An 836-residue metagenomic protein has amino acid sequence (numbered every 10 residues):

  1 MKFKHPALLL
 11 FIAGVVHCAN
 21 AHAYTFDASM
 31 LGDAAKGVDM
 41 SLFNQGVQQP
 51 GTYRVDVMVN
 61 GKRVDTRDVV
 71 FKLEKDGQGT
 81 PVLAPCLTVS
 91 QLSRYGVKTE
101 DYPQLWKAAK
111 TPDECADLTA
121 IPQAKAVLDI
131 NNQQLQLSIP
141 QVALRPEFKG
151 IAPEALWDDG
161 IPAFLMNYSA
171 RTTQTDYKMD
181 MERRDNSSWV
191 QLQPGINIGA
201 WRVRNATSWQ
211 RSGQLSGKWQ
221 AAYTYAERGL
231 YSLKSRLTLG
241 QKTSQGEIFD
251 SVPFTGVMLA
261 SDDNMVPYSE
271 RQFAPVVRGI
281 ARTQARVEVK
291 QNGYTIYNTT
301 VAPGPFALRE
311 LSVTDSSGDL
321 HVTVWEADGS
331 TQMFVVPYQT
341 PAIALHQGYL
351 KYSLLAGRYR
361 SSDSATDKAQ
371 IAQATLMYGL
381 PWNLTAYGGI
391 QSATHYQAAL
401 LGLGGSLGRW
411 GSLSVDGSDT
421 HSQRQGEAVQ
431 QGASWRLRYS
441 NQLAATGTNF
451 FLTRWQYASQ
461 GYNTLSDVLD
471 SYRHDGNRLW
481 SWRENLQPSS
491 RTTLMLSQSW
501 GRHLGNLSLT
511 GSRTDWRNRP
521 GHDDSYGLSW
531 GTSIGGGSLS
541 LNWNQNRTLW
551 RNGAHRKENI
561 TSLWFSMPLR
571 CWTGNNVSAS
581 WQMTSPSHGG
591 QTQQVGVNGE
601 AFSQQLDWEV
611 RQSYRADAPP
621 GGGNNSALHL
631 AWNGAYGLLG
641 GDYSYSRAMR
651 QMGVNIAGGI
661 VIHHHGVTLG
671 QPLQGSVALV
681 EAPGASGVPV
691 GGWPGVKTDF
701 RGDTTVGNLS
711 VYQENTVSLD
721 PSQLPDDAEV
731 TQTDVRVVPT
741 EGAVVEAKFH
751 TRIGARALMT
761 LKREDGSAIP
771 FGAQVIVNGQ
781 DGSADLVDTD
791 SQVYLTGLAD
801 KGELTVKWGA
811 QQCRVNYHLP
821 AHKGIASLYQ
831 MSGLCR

Functional and structural regions predicted by a protein language model:
K2-I12, V16-R271, W581, P586-V661: Post-signal-peptide, soluble extracytosolic/periplasmic N-terminal scaffold domains of envelope/secretory systems
Q49-M58, K62-L73, G684-W693, D765-Q780: Short, ordered, surface-exposed loop/turn motifs in non-cytosolic proteins
Q78-L87, L311-S317, D703-E729, E741 (+2 more regions): Short Pro-Gly-centered beta-turn/loop motif in secreted/extracellular proteins
Q134-S138, A342-L345, L669-G670, T733-G754 (+1 more regions): Extracellular beta-sheet/turn segments enriched in Thr/Pro/Gly and aliphatic residues
W157, N186-G199, W219-L233, K368-W382 (+12 more regions): Feature captures outer-membrane beta-barrel proteins of Gram-negative bacteria and organelles
M166-A170, N205, L237-L239, Y352-A356 (+9 more regions): Membrane-embedded beta-strand positions of outer-membrane beta-barrel proteins
R171-M179, S208-Q214, K242-I248, G357-D363 (+13 more regions): Sequence/structural signature of outer-membrane beta-barrel proteins
N463-L465, Q487-T760, G766-N778: Exposed, low-structure sequence patches enriched in small/polar residues
